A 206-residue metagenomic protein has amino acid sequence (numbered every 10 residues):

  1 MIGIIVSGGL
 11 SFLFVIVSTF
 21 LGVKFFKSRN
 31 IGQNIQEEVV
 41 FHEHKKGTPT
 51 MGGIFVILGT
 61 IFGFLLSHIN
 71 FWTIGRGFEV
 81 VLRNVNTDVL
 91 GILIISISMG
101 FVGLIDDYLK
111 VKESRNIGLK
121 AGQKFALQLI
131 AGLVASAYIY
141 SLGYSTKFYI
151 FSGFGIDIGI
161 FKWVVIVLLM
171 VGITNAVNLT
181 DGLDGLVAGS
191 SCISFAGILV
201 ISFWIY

Functional and structural regions predicted by a protein language model:
M1-Y206: "…together with the soluble PPM/PP2C metallo-phosphatase catalytic core" -> "…together with the soluble PPM/PP2C
